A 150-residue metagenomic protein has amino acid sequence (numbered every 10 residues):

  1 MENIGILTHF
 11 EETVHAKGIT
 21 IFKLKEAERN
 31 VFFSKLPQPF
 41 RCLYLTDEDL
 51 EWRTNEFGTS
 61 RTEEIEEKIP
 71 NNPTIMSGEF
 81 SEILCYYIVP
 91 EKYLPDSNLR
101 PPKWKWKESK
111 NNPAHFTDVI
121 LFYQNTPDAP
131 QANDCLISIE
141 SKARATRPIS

Functional and structural regions predicted by a protein language model:
M1-H115, I120-S150: Mixed-charge (Asp/Glu-Lys/Arg
